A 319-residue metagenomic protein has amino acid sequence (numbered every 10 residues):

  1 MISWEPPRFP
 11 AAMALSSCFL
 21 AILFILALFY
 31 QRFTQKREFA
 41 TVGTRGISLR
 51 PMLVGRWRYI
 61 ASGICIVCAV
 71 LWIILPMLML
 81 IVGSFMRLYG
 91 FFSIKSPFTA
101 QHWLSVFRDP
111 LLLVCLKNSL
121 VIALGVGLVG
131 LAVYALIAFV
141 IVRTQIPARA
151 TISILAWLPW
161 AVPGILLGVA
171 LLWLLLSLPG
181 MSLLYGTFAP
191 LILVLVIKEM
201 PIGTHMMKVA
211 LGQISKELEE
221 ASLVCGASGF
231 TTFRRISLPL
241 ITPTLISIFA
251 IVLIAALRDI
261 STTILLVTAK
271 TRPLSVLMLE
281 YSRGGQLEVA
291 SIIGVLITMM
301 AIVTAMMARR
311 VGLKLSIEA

Functional and structural regions predicted by a protein language model:
M1-A21, V54-R58, L88-F91, F98-L111 (+3 more regions): Interhelical loop and adjacent transmembrane-helix boundary motif in polytopic membrane transport permeases
F9-L53, V140-I141, A148, K208-E219 (+4 more regions): C-terminal transmembrane helix and the adjacent membrane-cytosol boundary/short C-terminal tail of inner/organellar
L15, F19-F33, P110-R143: Transmembrane alpha-helix signature in integral membrane proteins
F19-F29, P51-M79, A150-I154: N-terminal signal-anchor/first transmembrane alpha helix
G46-M52, M86-A100, S105, T144 (+4 more regions): Membrane-interfacial helix termini and adjacent extracytoplasmic/periplasmic loops of multi-pass transporters
G55-I66, L136-L171, M200: Cytoplasmic-entry segments and transmembrane alpha-helices of multi-pass inner-membrane transporters
I64-M77, L158, V162-G164, I197 (+4 more regions): Transmembrane alpha-helices
V67-V70, L111-A123, A161, A170-I202 (+1 more regions): Loop-to-helix entry region at the N-terminal start of transmembrane alpha-helices in multi-pass membrane transporters
